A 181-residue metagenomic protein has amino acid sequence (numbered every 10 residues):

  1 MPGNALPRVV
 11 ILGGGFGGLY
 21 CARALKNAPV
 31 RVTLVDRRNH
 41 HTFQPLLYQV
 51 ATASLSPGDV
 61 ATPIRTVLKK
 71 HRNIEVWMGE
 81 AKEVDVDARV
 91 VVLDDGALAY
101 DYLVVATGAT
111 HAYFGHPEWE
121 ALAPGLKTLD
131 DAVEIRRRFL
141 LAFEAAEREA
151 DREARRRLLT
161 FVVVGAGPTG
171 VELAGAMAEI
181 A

Functional and structural regions predicted by a protein language model:
M1-R8, I74-V164: FAD-binding core/adjacent interface of flavoenzyme oxidoreductases
P2-M78, K82, F161-V162, P168-A181: Beta1-alpha1 glycine-rich phosphate/pyrophosphate-binding loop at the start of Rossmann-like nucleotide-binding domains
